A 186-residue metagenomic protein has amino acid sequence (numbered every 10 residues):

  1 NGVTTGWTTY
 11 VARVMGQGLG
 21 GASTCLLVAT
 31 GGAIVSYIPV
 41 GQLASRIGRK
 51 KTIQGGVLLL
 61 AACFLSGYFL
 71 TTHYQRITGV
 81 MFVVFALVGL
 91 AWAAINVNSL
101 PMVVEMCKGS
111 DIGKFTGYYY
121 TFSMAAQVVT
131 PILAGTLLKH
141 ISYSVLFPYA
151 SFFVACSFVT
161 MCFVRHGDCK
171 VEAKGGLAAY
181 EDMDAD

Functional and structural regions predicted by a protein language model:
T5-G21: Short amphipathic helix-loop junctions that connect adjacent transmembrane helices in Major Facilitator Superfamily/SLC
L19-G20, C107-Y119: Loop-to-transmembrane helix entry/capping segments in MFS-fold secondary transporters and related SLC/MFSD carriers
V35-R49, L138: Helix-to-loop junctions at the C-terminal end of transmembrane segments in multipass secondary transporters
R46-L58: Cytoplasmic membrane-interface "Motif A"-like loop-to-helix N-cap segments of 12-TM Major Facilitator Superfamily
L58-Q75: C-terminal ends and interior cores of transmembrane alpha-helices in multi-pass membrane transporters/permeases
A94-K108: Intracellular juxtamembrane helix-capping segments at the cytosolic ends of symmetry-related transmembrane helices
T136-V154: A membrane-interface helix-boundary motif in multi-pass transporters
A150-A185: Multi-pass alpha-helical transporter architecture, strongest for 12-TM Major Facilitator/SLC carriers used
